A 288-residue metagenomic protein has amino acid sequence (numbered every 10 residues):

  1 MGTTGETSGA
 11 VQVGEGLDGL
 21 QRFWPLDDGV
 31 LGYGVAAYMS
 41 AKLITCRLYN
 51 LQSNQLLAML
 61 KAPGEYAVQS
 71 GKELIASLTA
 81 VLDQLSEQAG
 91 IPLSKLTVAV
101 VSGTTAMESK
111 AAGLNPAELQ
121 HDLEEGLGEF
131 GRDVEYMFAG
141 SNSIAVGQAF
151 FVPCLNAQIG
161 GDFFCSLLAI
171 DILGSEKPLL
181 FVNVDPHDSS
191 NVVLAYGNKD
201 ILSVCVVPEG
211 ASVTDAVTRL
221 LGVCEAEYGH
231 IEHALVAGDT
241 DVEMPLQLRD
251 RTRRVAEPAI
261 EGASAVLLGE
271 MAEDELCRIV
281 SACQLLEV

Functional and structural regions predicted by a protein language model:
M1-A36, A41, Q52-S53, A62-V182 (+5 more regions): Nucleotide/phosphate-binding catalytic cleft detector across ATP-hydrolyzing and phosphate-transferring enzymes
I44-L48, S189-A195: Short beta-strand scaffold segments in enzyme catalytic cores
Y49, N54-L57: Small-residue-rich
M59-A62, C205: Short hydrophobic alpha-helix segments
T104, E209-G210: Tight coil/turn sites that cap or link beta-strands
N156, V204-V206: Beta-strand-rich interaction surfaces with strong enrichment in secreted/lumenal proteins
K199-D200, E209: Active/binding-pocket-proximal capping segment
